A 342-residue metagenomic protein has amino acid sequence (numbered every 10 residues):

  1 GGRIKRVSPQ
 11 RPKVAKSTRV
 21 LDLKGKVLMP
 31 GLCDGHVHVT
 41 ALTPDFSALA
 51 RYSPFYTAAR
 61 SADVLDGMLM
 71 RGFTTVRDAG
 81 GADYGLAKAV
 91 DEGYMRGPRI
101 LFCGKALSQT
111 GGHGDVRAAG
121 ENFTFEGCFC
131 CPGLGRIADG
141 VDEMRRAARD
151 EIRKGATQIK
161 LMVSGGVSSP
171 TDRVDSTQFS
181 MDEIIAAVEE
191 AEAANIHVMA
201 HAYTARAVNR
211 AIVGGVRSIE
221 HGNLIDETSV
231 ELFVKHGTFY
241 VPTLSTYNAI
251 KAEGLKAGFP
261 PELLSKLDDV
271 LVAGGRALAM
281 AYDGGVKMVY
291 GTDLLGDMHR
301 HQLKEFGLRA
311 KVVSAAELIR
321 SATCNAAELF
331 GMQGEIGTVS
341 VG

Functional and structural regions predicted by a protein language model:
G1-M29: Histidine-rich, glycine-flanked metal-binding segment
G2, G25, C33-H36, G72 (+12 more regions): Divalent metal-coordination and catalytic microenvironments
L23-E92, Q109-A118, D182, R206 (+1 more regions): Metal-associated gating/positioning segment near the N- to mid-region
T40-A59, D66-L69, G104, T110-G133 (+2 more regions): Active-site gating loops and adjacent loop-to-helix segments of metal-dependent hydrolytic enzymes
T40-L42, T75-L86, G165-S169, A202-N209 (+3 more regions): Active-site environment of divalent metal-dependent phosphoester hydrolases
Y52, A193, H197, A257-E262 (+1 more regions): His/Asp/Glu-enriched, well-ordered alpha-helical/loop segment that forms or immediately abuts the divalent-metal
Y56-A59, D63, R99-I100, N122 (+5 more regions): Acidic, metal/ion-coordinating pockets
D142-Y240, K256-G258, L267-M288, G334-G337: Histidine/acidic residue-rich metal-binding segments in metalloenzymes
